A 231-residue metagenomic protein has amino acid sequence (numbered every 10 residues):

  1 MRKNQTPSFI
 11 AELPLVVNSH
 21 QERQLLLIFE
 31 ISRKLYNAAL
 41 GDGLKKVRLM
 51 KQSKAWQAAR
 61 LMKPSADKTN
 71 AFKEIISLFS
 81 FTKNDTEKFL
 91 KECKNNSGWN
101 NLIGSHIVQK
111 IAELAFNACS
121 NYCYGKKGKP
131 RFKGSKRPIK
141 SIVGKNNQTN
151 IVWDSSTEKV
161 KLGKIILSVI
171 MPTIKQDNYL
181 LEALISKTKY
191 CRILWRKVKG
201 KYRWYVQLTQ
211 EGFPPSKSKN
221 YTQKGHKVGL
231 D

Functional and structural regions predicted by a protein language model:
M1-L230: Nucleic-acid substrate recognition interfaces
